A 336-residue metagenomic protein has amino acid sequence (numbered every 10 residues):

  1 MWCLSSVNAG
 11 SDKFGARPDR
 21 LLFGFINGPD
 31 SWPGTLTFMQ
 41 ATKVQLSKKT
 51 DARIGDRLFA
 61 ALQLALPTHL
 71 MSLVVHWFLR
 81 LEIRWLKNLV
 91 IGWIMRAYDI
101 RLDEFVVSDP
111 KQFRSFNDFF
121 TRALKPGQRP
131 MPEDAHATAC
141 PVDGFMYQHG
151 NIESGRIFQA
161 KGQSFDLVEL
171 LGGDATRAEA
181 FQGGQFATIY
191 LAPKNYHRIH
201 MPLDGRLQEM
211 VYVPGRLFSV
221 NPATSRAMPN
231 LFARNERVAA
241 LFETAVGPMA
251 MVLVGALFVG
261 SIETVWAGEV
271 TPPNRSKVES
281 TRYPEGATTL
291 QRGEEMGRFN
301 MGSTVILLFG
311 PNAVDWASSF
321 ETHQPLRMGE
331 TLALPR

Functional and structural regions predicted by a protein language model:
S6, R17-P18: Composition-driven detection of intrinsically disordered, low-complexity segments
F14, F23-F25, F38: Aromatic (phenylalanine/tyrosine) cluster motif
A16, F25-N27, M301, T322: Intrinsically disordered, low-complexity regions enriched in small/polar residues
L36-R336: Contiguous, well-folded functional domains in the mature portion of proteins
